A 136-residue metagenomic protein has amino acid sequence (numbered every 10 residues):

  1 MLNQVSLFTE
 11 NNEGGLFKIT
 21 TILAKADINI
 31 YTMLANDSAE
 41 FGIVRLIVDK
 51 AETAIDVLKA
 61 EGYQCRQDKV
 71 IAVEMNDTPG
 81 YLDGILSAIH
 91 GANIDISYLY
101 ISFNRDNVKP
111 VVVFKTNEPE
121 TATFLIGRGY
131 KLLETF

Functional and structural regions predicted by a protein language model:
M1-F136: A conserved regulatory-domain signal marking ACT and ACT-like small-molecule sensing domains and adjacent regulatory
